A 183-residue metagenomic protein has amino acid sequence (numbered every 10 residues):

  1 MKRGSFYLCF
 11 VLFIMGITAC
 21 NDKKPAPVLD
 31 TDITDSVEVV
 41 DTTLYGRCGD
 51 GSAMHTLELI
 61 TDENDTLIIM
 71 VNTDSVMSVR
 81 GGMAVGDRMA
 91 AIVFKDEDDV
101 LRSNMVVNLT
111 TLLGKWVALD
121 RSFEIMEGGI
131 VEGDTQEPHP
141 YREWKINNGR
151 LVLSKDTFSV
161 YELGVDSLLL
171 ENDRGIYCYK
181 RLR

Functional and structural regions predicted by a protein language model:
M1-Y7: Bacterial N-terminal signal peptides that target proteins for export
G4, C20-K23, P140-R183: Structured core of small recognition/catalytic domains
M15-A19: C-terminal motif of bacterial Sec signal peptides marking the signal peptidase cleavage site
N21-H55, V79-M126, D166-R183: Short, flexible, surface-exposed loop segments at domain boundaries
I33, V39-L44, L119-Y161: N-terminal glycine/threonine-rich, aromatic-flanked beta-hairpin/loop signature
S52-I68: OB-fold (S1/OB) nucleic-acid-binding surfaces
L59-I60, D134, S154, E171: Beta-strand residues in well-ordered beta-sheet regions across diverse protein folds
N64-G81: Beta-strand/loop nucleic-acid-binding surfaces
